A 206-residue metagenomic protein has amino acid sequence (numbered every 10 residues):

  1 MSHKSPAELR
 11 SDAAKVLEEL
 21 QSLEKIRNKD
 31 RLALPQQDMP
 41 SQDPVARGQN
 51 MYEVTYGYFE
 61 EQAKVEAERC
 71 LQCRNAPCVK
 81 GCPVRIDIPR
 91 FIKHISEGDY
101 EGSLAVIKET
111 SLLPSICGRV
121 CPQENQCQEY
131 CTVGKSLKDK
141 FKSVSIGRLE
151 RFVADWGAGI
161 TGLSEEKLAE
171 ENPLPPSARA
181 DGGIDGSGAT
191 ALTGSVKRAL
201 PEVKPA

Functional and structural regions predicted by a protein language model:
S2-P205: Ferredoxin-type iron-sulfur electron-transfer modules and their immediate structural context
